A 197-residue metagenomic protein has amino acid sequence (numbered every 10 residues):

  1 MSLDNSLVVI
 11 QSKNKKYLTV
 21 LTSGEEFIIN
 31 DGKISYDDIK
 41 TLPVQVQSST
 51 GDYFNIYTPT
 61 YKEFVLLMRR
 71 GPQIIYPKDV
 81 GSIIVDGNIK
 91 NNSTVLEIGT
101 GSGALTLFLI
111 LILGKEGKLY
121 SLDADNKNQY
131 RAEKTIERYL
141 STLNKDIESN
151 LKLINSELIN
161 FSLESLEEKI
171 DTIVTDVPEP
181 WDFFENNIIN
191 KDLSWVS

Functional and structural regions predicted by a protein language model:
M1-T58: N-terminal auxiliary segments of SAM/dcSAM-dependent transferases
L67-V80: Conserved SAM-binding loop and adjacent beta-strand
V85-K90, I112, L166-E167: Glycine-rich helix-loop-beta junction characteristic of Rossmann-like nucleotide cofactor-binding loops
K90-G101: Conserved class I S-adenosyl-L-methionine
S102-K115: Conserved SAM-binding loop of SAM-dependent methyltransferases across substrates and taxa, primarily the Class I
I110, D182-V196: A short glycine-rich, Lys/Arg-flanked "PGG" loop and its adjoining helix->strand segment in the class I
E116-Y120: Short beta-strand element of Class I
L122-P180: S-adenosyl-L-methionine
